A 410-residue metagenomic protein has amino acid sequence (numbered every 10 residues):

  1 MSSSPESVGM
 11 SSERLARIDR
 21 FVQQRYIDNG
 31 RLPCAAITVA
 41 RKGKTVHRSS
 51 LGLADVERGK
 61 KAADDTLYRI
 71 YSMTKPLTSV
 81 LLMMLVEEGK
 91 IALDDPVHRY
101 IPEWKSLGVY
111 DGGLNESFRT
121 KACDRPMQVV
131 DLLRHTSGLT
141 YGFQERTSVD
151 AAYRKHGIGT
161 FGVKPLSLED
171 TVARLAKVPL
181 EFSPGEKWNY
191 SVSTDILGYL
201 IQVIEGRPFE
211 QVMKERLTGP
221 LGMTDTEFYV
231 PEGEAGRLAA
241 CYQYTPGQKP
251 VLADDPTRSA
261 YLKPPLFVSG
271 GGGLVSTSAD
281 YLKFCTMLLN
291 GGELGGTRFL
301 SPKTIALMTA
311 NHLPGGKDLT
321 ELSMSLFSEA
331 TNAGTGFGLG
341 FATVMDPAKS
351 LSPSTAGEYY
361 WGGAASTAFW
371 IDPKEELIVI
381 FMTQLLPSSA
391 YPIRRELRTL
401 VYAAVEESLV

Functional and structural regions predicted by a protein language model:
E6-I70, K90-A92, S106-G113, F118 (+4 more regions): Short, conserved catalytic-motif segment at the N-terminal edge
S11, K75, T277: Short, conserved phosphate/pyrophosphate- and ester-handling motifs at nucleotide-, phospho-/glycolipid
A16-Q23, I37, G43-T45, R69-V97 (+3 more regions): Active-site SXXK
S50-G52, D255, T383: Short clusters of small/polar residues that mark proteolytic maturation junctions
H98-K105: Acidic helix-start/capping segments at beta-turn-to-alpha-helix junctions
S106-P353: Short, surface-exposed loop or secondary-structure junction motifs that flank catalytic or metal-binding residues
E358, A365-K374: Short, surface-exposed beta-strand/loop micro-motifs that present aromatic residues
F369-W370, E376-L385: Short, well-ordered beta-strand elements
